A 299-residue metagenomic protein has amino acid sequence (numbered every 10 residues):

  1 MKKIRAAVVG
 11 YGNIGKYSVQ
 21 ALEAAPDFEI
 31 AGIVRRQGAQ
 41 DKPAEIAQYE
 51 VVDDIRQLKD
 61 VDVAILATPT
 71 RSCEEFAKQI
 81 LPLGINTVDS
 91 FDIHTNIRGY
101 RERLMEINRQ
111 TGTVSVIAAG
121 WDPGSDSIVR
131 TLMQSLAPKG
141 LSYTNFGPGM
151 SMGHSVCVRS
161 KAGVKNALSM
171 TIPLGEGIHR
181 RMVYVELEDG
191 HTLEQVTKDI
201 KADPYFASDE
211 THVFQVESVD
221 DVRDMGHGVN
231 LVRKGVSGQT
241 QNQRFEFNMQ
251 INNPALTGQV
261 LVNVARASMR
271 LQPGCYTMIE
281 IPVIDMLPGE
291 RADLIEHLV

Functional and structural regions predicted by a protein language model:
R5, K16-Y17, A24-I55, G149-A267 (+1 more regions): C-terminal substrate-binding/catalytic lobe of Rossmann-fold NAD(P)-dependent oxidoreductases
A6-V8, L66: Hydrophobic Val/Ile/Leu positions in short beta-strands of Rossmann-like dinucleotide-binding domains
Y11-G12: Glycine-rich Rossmann-fold phosphate-binding loop(s) that bind the pyrophosphate of adenine dinucleotide cofactors
G15-K16, C73: N-terminal Rossmann-fold NAD(P) dinucleotide-binding loop
I55, D60-V63, T70-D92: Rossmann-fold NAD(P) dinucleotide-binding segment
F91-S115: Rossmann-fold NAD(P)-binding glycine/threonine-rich loop
G120, S125-F146, G153-C157, K161: Rossmann-like NAD(P)H-binding beta-loop-alpha module
S268-V299: C-terminal helix-rich "cap/oligomerization" subdomain common to oxidoreductases
